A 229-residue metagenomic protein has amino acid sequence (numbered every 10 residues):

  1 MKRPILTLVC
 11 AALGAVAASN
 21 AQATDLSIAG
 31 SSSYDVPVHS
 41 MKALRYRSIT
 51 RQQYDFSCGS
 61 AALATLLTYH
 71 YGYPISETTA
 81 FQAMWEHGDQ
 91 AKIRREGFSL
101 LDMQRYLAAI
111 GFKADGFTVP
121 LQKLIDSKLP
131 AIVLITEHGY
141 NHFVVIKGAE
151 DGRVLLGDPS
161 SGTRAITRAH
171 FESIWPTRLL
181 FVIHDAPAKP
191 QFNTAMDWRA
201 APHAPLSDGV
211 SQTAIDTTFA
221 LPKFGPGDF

Functional and structural regions predicted by a protein language model:
K2-L6, S19-E86, A91, L206-G209 (+2 more regions): Active-site-adjacent structural segments surrounding the nucleophilic cysteine of cysteine proteases and isopeptidases
T7-A17: Bacterial N-terminal signal peptides
Q22-A43, M84-H184, K189-F192: Conserved active-site-adjacent core of cysteine acyl-enzyme catalytic domains
T177-F229: Low-complexity, Gly/Ser/Thr/Pro-rich intrinsically disordered linker/tail segments
